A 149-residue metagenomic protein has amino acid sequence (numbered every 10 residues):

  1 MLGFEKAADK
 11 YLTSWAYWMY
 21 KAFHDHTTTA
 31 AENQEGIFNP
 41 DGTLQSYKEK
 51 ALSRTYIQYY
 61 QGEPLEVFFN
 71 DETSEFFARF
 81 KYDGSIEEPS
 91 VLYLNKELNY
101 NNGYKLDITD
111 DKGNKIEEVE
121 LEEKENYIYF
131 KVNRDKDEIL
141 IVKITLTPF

Functional and structural regions predicted by a protein language model:
M1-E97, G103-K105, T109, D137-I141 (+1 more regions): Aromatic-rich peripheral "rim/lid" segments of glycoside hydrolase catalytic domains that contact and position glycan
D110-E117: Short, solvent-exposed loop/linker segments at beta-strand-coil boundaries, enriched for Pro/Gly and Ser/Thr
E118-F149: Beta-strand-rich ligand-recognition modules
